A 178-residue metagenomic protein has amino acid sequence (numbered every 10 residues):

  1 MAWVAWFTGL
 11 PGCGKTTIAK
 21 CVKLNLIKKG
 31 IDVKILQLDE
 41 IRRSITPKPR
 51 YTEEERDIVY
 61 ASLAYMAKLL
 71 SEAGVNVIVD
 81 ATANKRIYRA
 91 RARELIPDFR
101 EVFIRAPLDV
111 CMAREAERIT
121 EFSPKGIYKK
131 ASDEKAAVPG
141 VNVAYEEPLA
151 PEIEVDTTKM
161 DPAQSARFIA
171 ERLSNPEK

Functional and structural regions predicted by a protein language model:
V4: Walker A (P-loop) ATP-phosphate-binding motif of ABC ATPase nucleotide-binding domains
F7: Hydrophobic anchor at the beta1->P-loop junction of P-loop NTPases
P11: The conserved Walker
T16: Walker A/P-loop
A19-K68, E72: Conserved substrate/cofactor phosphate-moiety recognition/catalytic segment in nucleotide-dependent phosphotransferases
D32, A73-V77, R100: Loop/turn-to-beta-strand initiation segments
D80, L95-E115, V155: Conserved phosphate-donor/acceptor-positioning beta-strand/loop module used by diverse small-molecule
R105, R114-F168, P176: Small-molecule kinase domains that catalyze NTP-dependent phosphoryl transfer to phosphate-bearing small molecules
